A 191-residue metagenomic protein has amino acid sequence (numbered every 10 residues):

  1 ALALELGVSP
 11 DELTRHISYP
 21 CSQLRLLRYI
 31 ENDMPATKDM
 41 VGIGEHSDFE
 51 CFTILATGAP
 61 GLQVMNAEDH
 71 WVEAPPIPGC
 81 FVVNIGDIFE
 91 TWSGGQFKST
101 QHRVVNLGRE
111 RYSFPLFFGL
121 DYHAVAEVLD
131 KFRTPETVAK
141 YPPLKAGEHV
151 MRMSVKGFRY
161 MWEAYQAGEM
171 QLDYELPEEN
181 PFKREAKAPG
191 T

Functional and structural regions predicted by a protein language model:
A3-T191: C-terminal flanking tails of non-heme Fe-dependent oxygenases
